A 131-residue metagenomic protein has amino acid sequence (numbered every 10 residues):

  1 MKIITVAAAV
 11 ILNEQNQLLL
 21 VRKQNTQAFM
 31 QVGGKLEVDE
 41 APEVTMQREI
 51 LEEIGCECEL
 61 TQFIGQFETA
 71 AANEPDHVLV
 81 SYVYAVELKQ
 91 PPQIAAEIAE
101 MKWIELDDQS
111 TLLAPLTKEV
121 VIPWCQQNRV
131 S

Functional and structural regions predicted by a protein language model:
M1-L18, K35: Conserved N-terminal beta-strand and adjoining loop/helix that marks the start of the Nudix/MutT-like hydrolase domain
I4, Q31, C58, L79-S81: Short connector loops at helix/strand junctions that flank enzyme active sites, especially segments positioning acidic
I11-L12, L20, V86, W103: Conserved hydrophobic "DFG−1" position in protein kinase catalytic cores
K23: Short loop/turn segments immediately following the C-termini of beta-strands
F29-G33, I104-L106: A short, polar/proline- and glycine-enriched secondary-structure boundary/capping micro-motif
Q31-I64: The catalytic Nudix box helix
E68-P92, V120, C125: Active-site-adjacent beta-strand/loop module that shapes the phosphate/pyrophosphate-binding cleft
A85, Q93-Q126: NUDIX/MutT-family hydrolases
